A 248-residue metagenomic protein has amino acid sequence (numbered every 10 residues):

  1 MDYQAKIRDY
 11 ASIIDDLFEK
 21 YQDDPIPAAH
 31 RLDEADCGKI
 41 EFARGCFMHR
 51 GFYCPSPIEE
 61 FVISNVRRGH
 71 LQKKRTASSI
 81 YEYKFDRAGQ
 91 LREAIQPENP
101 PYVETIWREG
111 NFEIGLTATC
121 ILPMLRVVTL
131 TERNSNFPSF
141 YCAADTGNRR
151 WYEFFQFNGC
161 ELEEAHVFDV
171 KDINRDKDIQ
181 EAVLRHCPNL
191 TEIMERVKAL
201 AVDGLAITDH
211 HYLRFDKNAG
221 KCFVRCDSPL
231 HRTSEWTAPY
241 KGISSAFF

Functional and structural regions predicted by a protein language model:
M1-F248: Buried hydrophobic residues that stabilize the cores of well-folded domains
